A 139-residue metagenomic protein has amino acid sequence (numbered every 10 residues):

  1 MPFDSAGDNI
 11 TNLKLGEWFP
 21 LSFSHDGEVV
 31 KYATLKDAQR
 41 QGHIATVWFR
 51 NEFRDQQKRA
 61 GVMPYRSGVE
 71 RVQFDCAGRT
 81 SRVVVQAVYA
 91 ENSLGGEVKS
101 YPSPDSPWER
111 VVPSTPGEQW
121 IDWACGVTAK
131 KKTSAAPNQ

Functional and structural regions predicted by a protein language model:
M1-E70, D75-Q139: N-terminal secretory-pathway/extracellular module detecting exported/lumenal segments and adjacent signal-anchor/first
